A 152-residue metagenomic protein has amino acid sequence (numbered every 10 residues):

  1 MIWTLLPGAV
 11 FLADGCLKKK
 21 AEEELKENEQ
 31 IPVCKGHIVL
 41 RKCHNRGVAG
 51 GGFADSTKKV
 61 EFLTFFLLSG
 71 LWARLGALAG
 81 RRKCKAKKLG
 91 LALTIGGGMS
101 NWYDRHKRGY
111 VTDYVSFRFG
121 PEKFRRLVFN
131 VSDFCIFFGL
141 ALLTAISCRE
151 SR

Functional and structural regions predicted by a protein language model:
M1-R152: Alpha-helical transmembrane bundles and membrane-interface segments of multipass inner-membrane proteins
